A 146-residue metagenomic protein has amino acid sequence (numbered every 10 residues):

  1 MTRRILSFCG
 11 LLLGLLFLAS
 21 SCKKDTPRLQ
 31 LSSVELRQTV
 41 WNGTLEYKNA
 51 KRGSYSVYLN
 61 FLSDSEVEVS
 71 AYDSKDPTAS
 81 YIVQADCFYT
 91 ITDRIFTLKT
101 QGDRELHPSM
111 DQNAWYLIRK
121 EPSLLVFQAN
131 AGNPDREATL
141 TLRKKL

Functional and structural regions predicted by a protein language model:
M1-G10: Bacterial N-terminal signal peptides that target proteins for export
T2, L16-N42, L146: Bacterial Sec-dependent N-terminal signal peptides
C9-F17: Bacterial N-terminal signal peptides
L31-S54, C87-I91: Tryptophan-anchored aromatic micro-motifs
F61, L117-R119, L142: A structural signal for short, hydrophobic beta-strand segments that form beta-sheets in beta-rich/all-beta domains
E66-S123: Contiguous, well-ordered beta-strand patches that form the walls/edges of small beta-barrel/beta-sandwich domains
L124-E137: Short, exposed beta-strand-loop hairpins at the edges of beta-sheets in extracellular/periplasmic proteins
R136-L146: Short, low-complexity, Pro/Ser/Thr/Gly-rich segments in the mature regions of secreted, periplasmic
